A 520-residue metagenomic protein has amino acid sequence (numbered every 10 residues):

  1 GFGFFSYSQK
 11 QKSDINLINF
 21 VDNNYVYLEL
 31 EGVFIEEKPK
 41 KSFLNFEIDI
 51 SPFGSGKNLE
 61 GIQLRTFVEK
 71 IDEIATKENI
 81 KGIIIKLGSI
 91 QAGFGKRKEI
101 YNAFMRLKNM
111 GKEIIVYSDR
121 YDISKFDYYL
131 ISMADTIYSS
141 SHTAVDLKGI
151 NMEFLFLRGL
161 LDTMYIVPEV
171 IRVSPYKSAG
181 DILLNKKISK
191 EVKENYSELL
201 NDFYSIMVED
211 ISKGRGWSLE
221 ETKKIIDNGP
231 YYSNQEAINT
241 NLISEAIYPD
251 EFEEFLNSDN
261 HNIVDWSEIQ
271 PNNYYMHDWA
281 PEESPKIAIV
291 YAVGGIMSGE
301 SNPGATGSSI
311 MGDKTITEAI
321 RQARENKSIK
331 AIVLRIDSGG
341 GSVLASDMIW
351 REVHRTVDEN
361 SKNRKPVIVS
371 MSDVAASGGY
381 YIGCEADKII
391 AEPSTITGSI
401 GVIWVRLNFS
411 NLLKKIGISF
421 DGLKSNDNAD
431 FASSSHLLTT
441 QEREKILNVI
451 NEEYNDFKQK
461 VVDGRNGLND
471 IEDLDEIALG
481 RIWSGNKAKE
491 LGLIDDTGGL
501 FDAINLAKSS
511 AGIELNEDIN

Functional and structural regions predicted by a protein language model:
G1-S218, Y231, N257-K365, V374-G467 (+1 more regions): Small-residue-centered hinge/linker elements
Y138-S139, I243-P249, A391, I494-L500: Short acidic-hydrophobic, aromatic-tinged amphipathic segments that line or gate anion-handling sites
L219-T240, E245, D470-G498: Amphipathic alpha-helical substructures
P249-E251, F255: Amphipathic alpha-helical
G339, I349, G480-I482, L500-A507: Active/binding-pocket-proximal capping segment
I368-S370: RNase H-like polynucleotidyl transferase catalytic core
S372-D373, R481: Conserved alpha/beta-hydrolase "nucleophile elbow" surrounding the catalytic nucleophile
D502-N520: C-terminal intrinsically disordered, low-complexity extensions immediately downstream of enzyme catalytic cores
